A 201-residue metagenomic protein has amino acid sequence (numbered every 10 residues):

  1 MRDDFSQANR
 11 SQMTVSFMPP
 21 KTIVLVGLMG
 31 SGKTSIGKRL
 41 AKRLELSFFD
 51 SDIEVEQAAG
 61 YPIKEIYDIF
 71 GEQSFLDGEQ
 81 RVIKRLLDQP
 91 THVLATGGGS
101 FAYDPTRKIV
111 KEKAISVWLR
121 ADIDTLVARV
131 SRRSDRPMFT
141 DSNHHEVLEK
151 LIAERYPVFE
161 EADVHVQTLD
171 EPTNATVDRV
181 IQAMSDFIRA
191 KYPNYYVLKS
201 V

Functional and structural regions predicted by a protein language model:
R2-P19, R39, R43, A153-V201: NTP-dependent small-molecule kinase module
L25: Hydrophobic anchor at the beta1->P-loop junction of P-loop NTPases
L28: P-loop (Walker A) phosphate-binding loop of NTP-binding proteins
T34: Walker A/P-loop
D50-K111, D135-R136: ATP-dependent small-molecule kinase phosphotransfer cores that center on conserved nucleotide phosphate-binding segments
G98-F101, D122-D124, E171-P172: Short glycine-rich anion-binding loops that position phosphate/pyrophosphate groups of nucleotides and phosphorylated
E112-Y156: A glycine- and Lys/Arg-enriched "phosphate-lid" helix/loop adjacent to the NTP-binding pocket of small-molecule kinases
